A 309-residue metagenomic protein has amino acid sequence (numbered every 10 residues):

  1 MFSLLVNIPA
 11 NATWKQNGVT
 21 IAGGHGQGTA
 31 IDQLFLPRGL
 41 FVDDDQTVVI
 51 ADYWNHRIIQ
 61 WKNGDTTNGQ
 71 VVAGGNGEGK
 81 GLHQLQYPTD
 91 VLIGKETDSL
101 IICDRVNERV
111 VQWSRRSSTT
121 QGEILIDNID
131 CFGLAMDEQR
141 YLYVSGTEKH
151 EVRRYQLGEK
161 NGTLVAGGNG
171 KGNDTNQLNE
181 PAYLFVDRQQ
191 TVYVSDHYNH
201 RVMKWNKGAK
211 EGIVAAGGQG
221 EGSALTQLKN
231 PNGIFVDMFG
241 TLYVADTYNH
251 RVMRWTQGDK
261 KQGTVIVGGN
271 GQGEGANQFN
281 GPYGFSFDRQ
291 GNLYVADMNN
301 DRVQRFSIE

Functional and structural regions predicted by a protein language model:
S3-L36, D65-T89, R116-D130, E159-A182 (+2 more regions): Gly/Pro-rich loop segments of beta-rich domains
V42-D45, I93-T97, M136-Q139, V186-Q189 (+2 more regions): Residue-level detector of Asp-centered blade-edge/turn motifs that repeat once per structural unit in beta-propeller
D45, Y53, N63, E96 (+10 more regions): Short loop/turn segments immediately following the C-termini of beta-strands
V48-V49, S99-I101, Y141-V144, V192-Y193 (+2 more regions): Conserved beta-propeller blade signature
H56-I59, E108-V111, H150-R153, H200-V202 (+2 more regions): Structural signal for beta-propeller blades
R105-Q139: Asp-box/WD-like beta-propeller blade repeats and closely related beta-sheet repeat scaffolds
L225-D259: Loop/turn-rich, solvent-exposed surfaces of beta-rich toroidal or solenoidal domains
N280-E309: Blade-level signature of beta-propeller repeat domains, shared across WD40, Kelch, NHL, RCC1 and BNR/Asp-box propellers
